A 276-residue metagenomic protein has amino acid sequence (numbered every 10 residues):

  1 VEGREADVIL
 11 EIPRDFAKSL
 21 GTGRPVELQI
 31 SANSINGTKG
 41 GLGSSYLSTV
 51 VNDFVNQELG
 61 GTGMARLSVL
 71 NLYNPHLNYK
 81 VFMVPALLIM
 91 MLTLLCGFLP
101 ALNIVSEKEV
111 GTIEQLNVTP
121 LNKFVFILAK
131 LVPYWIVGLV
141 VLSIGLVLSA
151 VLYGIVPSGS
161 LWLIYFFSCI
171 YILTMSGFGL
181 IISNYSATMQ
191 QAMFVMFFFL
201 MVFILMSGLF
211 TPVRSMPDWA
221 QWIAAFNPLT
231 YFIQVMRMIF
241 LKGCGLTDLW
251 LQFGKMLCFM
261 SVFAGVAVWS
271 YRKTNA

Functional and structural regions predicted by a protein language model:
V1-N56: Extracytoplasmic loops/domains of multi-pass membrane proteins
R4, G97-T119, L131, A276: Transmembrane helix boundary and interhelical loop/hinge segments in multi-pass membrane proteins
N56-L77: A cross-kingdom feature of multi-pass membrane systems that activates on extracytoplasmic/periplasmic
Y73-L77, V156, G208-V262: Membrane-interfacial helix-loop-helix junctions in multi-pass membrane proteins
M83-L102: Long, hydrophobic alpha-helical segments
A101, V105-S106, L152-P157, S186-A187 (+2 more regions): Short helix-capping/hinge motifs at transmembrane helix termini and TM-loop junctions
K123, I127-F197, M201-I204, L246-F253 (+2 more regions): Alpha-helical transmembrane segments and their short interhelical loops
W269-A276: Short cytosolic juxtamembrane segments of multi-pass membrane proteins
